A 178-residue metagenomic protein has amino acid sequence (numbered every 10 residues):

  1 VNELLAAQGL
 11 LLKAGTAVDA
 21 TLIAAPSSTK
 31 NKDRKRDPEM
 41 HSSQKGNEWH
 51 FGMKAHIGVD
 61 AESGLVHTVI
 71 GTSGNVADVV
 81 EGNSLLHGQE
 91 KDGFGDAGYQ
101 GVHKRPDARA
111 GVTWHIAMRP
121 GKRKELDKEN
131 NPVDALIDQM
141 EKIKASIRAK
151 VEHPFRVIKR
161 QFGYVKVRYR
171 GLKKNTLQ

Functional and structural regions predicted by a protein language model:
V1-A110, R119: Polybasic low-complexity intrinsically disordered regions
K91-D92, A97-L177: Helix-centered, glycine/charged polyanion-binding patches within enzymatic domains that contact phosphate-containing
